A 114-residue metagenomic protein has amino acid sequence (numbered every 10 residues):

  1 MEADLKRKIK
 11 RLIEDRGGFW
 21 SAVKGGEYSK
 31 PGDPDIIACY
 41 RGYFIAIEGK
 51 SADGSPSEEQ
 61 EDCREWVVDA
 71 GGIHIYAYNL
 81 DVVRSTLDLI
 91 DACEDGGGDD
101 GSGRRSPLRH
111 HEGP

Functional and structural regions predicted by a protein language model:
M1-P114: Catalytic phosphate/metal-binding cores of nucleic-acid and nucleotide-processing enzymes, i.e., regions that mediate
